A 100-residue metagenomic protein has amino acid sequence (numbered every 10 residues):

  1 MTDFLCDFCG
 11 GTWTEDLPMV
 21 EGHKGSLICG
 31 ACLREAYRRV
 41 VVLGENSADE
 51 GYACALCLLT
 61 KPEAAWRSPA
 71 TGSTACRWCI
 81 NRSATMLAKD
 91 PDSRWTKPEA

Functional and structural regions predicted by a protein language model:
F4, L27, Y52-A55, T74: Cys/His-enriched microdomains
L5, G10, T14-S26, G30-C32: N-terminal anchoring/assembly modules that precede and organize ATP-driven motor systems
C6-C9, E45-L58, W95-T96: Disulfide-bonded cysteine-rich modules in secreted/extracellular proteins, activating on the conserved Cys frameworks
G10, G30-Y37, L58, G72 (+1 more regions): Cys/His-coordinated zinc-binding microdomains
E15-D16, R38, E63-A64, T85-M86: Short, non-ligating residues that shape and space the ligands of small metal-coordination modules and catalytic
L17-S26, G44-E45, A64-S73: Short linker/helix segments within small regulatory modules
A31-D49, I80-W95: Short metal-binding segments enriched for Cys and/or His
A53-L59, E63-P69, T85: Extended interfacial segments that mediate partner engagement and assembly in macromolecular machines
